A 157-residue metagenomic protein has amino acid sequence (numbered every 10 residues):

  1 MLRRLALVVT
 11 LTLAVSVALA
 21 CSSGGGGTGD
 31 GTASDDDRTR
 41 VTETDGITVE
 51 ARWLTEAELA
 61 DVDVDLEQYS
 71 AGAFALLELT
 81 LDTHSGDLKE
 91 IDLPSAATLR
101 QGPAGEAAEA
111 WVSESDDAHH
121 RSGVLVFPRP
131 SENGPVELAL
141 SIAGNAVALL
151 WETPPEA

Functional and structural regions predicted by a protein language model:
M1-L19: Sec-dependent bacterial lipoprotein signal peptides
C21-A157: Conserved functional micro-motifs across diverse proteins
